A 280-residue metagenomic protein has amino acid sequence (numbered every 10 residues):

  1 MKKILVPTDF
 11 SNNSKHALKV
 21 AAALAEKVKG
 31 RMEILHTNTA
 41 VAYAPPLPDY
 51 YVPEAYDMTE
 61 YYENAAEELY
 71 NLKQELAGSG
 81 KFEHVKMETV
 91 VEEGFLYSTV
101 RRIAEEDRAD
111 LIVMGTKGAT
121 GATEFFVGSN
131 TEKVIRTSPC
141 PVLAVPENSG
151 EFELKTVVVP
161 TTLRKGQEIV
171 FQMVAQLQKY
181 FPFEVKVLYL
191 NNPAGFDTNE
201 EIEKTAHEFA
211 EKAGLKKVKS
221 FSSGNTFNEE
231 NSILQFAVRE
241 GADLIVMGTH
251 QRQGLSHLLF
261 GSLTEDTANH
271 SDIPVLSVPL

Functional and structural regions predicted by a protein language model:
M1-A55, T156-S220, R239-A242, H270: Small/aliphatic-rich secondary-structure junction motif
P53-E67: A short acidic, glycine-rich active-site loop that binds or catalyzes chemistry on phosphate/adenosine moieties
Q74-I112, A213-I245, H250-S262, I273 (+1 more regions): Structural beta-alpha unit
G115, V142-E147, V275-P279: Short beta-strand elements of ligand-binding domains
G121-F126, L255-L259: Glycine/threonine-rich flexible loop motifs
V127-N130, E201-T205, L259-T264: Charged helix-capping and loop-helix junction motifs
S129-N148: Short, structured interface segments
